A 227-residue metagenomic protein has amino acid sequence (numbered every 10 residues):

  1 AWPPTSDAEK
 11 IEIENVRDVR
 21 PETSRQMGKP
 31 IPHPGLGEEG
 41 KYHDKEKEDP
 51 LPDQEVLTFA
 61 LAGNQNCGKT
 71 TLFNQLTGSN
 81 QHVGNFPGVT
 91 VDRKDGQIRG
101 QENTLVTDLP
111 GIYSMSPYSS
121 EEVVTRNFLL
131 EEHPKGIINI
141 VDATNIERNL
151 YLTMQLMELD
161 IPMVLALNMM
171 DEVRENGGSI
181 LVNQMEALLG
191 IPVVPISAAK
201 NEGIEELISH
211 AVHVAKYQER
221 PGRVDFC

Functional and structural regions predicted by a protein language model:
A1, A60, L72-F73, V91 (+6 more regions): Residue-level signature of catalytic and energy-coupling elements of molecular machines, predominantly ATP/GTP-dependent
A1-R17, A198, E202-H210: Intrinsically disordered, low-complexity glycine/proline-rich and charged
W2-S6, S79-F86, Q218-R223: Active-site phosphate-binding and catalytic loops of NTP-dependent enzymes
I13-Y118, E131-E132, G136: Conserved G1/Walker A P-loop phosphate-binding module
T77, S114, L129-L130, M157 (+3 more regions): Signal for well-folded cores of large energy- and translation-related assemblies
G88, G111-I112, A143-E147, M169-R174 (+1 more regions): Conserved nucleotide-binding/hydrolysis micro-motifs of P-loop NTPases
G96-T104, V124-V194: Conserved C-terminal guanine-recognition region of P-loop GTPase G domains, centered on the G4
D171-F226: Canonical P-loop GTPase G-domain recognition
